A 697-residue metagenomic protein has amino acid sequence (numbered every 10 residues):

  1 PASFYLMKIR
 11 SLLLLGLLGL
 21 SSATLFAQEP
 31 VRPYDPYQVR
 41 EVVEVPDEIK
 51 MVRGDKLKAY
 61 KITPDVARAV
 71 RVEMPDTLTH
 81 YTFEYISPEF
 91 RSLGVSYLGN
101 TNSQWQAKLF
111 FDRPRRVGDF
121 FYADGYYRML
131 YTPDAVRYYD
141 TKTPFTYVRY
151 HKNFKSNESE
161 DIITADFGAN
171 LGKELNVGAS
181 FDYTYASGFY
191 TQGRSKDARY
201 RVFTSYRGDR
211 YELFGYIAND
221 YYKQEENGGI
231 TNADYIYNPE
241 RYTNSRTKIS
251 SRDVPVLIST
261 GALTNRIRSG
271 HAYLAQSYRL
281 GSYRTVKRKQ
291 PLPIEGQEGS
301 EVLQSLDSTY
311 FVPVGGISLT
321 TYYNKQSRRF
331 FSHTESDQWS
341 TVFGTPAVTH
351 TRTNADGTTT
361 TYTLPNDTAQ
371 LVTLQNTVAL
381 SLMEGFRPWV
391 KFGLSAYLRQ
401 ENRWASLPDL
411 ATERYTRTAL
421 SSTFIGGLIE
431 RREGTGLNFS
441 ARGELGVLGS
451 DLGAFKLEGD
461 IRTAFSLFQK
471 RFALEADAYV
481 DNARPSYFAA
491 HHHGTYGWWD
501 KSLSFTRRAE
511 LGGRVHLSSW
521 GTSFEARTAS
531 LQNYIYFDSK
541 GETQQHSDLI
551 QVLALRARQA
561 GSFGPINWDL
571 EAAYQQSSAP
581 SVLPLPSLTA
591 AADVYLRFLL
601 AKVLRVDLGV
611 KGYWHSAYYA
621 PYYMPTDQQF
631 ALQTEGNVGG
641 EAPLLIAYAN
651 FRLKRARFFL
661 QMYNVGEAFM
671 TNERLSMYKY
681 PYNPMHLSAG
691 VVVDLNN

Functional and structural regions predicted by a protein language model:
P1-P33, Q661, P684-N697: Bacterial Sec-dependent N-terminal signal peptides
A2-K8, F26-Q28, D209, L213-I217 (+5 more regions): Generic low-polarity alpha-helical segments
Y5-M7, E29, Y37-V43, I550 (+1 more regions): Residue-level marker of intrinsically disordered, low-complexity segments enriched for small/polar residues
R10-L15, R252-L257, Q338: Terminal non-domain segments
G19-S21, D220, Q575: Single-residue recognition of alpha-helix boundary sites
Q28-H271, R279-L292, R462-F472, Y680-M685 (+1 more regions): Membrane-proximal, glycine/serine-rich, low-complexity loop/turn segments characteristic of large bacterial
T141-T143, I258-N697: Exposed, low-structure sequence patches enriched in small/polar residues
